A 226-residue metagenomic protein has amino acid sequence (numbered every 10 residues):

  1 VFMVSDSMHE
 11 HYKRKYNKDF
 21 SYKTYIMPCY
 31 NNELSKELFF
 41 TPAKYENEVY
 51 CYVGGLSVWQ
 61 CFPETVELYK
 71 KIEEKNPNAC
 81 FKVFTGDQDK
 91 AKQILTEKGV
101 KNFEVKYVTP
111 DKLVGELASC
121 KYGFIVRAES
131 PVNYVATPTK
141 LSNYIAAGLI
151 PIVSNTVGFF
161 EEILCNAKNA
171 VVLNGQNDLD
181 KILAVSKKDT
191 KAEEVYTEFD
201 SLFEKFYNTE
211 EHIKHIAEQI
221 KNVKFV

Functional and structural regions predicted by a protein language model:
V1, Y122-G123, I150-P151, A170: Hydrophobic acceptor-binding patch used for acceptor engagement in glycosyltransferases
V1-K23, E33-L34, E161, I216: A short, active-site helix/loop in glycosyltransferases that binds the activated sugar's phosphate group
F2, N31, T41-Q60, T65-E73 (+1 more regions): Conserved donor-binding/catalytic core segment of Leloir-type glycosyltransferases
D19-F20, K36-V49, E74-N76, F225: Nucleotide-sugar donor-binding and catalytic loop/hinge architecture of NDP-sugar-dependent glycosyltransferases
Q60, D111, G115-E116, G123-N143 (+1 more regions): Nucleotide-sugar-dependent
T85, K90-Y122: Nucleotide-activated donor-binding/catalytic signature segment of Leloir-type glycosyltransferases, i.e., the conserved
N166-N174: A short acidic/histidine/glycine-rich donor-binding loop in glycosyltransferase catalytic cores
N174-F225: A charged, aromatic-enriched C-terminal amphipathic alpha-helix characteristic of glycosyltransferases across folds
